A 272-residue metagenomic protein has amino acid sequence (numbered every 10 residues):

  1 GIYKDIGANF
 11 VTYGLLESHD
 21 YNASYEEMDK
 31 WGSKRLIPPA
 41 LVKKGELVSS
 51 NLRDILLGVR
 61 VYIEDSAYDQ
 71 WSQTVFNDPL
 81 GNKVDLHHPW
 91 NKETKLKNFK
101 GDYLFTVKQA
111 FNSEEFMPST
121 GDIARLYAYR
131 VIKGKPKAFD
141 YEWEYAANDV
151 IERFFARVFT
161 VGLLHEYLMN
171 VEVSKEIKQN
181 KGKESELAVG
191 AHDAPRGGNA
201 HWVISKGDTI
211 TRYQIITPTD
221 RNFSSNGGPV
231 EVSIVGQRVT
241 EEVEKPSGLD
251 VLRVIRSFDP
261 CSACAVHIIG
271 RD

Functional and structural regions predicted by a protein language model:
G1-R196, T217-D272: Active-site bordering "gate/hinge" segments that shape substrate access to catalytic or cofactor-binding pockets
N199-T217: Short beta-strand elements
